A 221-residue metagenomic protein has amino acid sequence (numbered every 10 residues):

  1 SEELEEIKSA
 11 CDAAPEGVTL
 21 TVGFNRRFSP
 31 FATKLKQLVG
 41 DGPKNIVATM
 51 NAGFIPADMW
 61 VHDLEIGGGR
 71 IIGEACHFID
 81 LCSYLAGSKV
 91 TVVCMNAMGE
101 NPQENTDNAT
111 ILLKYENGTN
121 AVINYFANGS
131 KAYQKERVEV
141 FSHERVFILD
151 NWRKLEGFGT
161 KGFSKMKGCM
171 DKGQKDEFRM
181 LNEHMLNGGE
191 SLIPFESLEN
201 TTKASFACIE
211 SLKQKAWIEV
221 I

Functional and structural regions predicted by a protein language model:
S1-F24: Beta-strand-loop-alpha-helix segment that lines the small-molecule cofactor/substrate pocket of alpha/beta enzymes
L4, F28-A32, F78-I79, K175-N182 (+1 more regions): A general structural signal for well-ordered alpha-helical segments in protein cores
D12-A13, T19, E116, E183-I221: C-terminal helix-rich "cap/oligomerization" subdomain common to oxidoreductases
G17-T19, R26-P102, K215: Predominantly a Rossmann-like dinucleotide-binding segment in NAD(P)-dependent oxidoreductases
T19-T21, V47, V122, I148: Structural detector of well-ordered beta-strand residues that form the stable sheet scaffold of enzyme domains
I66-I72, F163-K172: A short glycine-threonine-serine/GTX helix/turn-capping micro-motif
G73, I79-K154, K175-G189: Contiguous beta-strand/loop segments that form the cofactor/metal-binding neighborhood of enzyme cores
E156-G162, M166, G173-M180: Interdomain hinge/lid region at the active-site interface of Rossmann-like NAD(P)-dependent oxidoreductases
